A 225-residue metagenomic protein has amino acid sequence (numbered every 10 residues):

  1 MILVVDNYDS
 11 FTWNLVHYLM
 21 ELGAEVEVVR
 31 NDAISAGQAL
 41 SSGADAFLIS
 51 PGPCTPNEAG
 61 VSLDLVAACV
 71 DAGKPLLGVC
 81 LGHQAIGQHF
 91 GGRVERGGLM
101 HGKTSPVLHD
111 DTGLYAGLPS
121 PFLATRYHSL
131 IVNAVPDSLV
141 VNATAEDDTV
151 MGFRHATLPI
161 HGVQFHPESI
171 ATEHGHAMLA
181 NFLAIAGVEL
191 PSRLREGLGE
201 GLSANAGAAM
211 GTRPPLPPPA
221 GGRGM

Functional and structural regions predicted by a protein language model:
M1, P75-L77, R93, V140 (+1 more regions): Proline-centered loop/turn at the N-terminus of a beta-strand
M1-S10, E168-R195, L202-M210, M225: RNA-binding accessory domains that recognize and position tRNA/RNA substrates
L3, L22, V28-R30, S35 (+3 more regions): A generic "structured core" feature
L19-M20, C69: Hydrophobic alpha-helical packing residues
S41-A116, L123, L179: Cysteine-nucleophile active-site neighborhood
D111-L158: Catalytic beta-strand/loop cores that center a nucleophilic Ser/Cys/Thr and support acyl-enzyme chemistry
P121, T157, G162-E173: Phosphate-binding/catalytic loops
R195-G197, P218-R223: Glycine-biased, low-complexity coil/linker segments
